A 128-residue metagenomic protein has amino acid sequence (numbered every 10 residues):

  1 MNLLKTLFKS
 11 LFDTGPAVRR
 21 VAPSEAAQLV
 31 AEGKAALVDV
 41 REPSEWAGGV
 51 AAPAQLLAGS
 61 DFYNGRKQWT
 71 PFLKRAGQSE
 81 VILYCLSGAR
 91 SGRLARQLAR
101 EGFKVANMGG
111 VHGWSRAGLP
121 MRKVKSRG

Functional and structural regions predicted by a protein language model:
M1-A35, P43-E80, A89-G128: Rhodanese-like catalytic fold shared by cysteine-dependent sulfurtransferases and DSP/PTP-type phosphatases
D39: N-terminal glycine-rich beta->alpha transition that marks the start or flank of a dinucleotide-binding site
Y84: Short, surface-exposed ligand- or partner-binding patches at beta-edge/loop junctions that are enriched in aromatics
